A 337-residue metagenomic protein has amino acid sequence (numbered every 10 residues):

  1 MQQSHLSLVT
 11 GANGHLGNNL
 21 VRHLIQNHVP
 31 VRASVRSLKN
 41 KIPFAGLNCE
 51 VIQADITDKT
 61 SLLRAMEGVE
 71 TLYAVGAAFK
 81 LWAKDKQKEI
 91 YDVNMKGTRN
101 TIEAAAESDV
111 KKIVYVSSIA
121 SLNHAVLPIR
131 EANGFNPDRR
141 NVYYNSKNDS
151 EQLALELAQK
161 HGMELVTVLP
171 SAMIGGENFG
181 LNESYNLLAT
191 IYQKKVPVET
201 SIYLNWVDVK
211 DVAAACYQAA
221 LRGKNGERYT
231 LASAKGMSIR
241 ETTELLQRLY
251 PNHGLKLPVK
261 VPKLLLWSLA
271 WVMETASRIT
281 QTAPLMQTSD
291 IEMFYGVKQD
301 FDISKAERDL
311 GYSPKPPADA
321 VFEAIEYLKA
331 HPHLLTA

Functional and structural regions predicted by a protein language model:
H5-V29: N-terminal Rossmann NAD(P)H-binding glycine-rich loop of SDR-like oxidoreductase domains
P30, A74, A78, D92-Y143: Conserved Rossmann-fold NAD(P)-dependent oxidoreductase catalytic core, especially the SDR/UDP-sugar
L38-K96: NAD(P)H-binding glycine-rich loop region in Rossmannoid oxidoreductase-like domains and their noncatalytic homologs
L81-W82, S118-L127, M173-N182: Conserved catalytic-site region of short-chain dehydrogenase/reductase
A83, N136-P137, N186-V207, D211: A conserved pocket-lining segment of Rossmann-fold NAD(P)-dependent short-chain dehydrogenase/reductase
S117, Q152-G176: Conserved beta-loop-beta element that borders a ligand/cofactor-binding pocket
K160-M163, G175-N186, A219-Y229, N252-G254: Glycine/proline-rich active-site loop of Rossmann-fold NAD(P)-dependent oxidoreductases
A215-L285, I303, R308, P317-A337: Mid/C-terminal beta-alpha module of Rossmann-like enzyme folds, strongest in SDR-family dehydrogenases/epimerases
